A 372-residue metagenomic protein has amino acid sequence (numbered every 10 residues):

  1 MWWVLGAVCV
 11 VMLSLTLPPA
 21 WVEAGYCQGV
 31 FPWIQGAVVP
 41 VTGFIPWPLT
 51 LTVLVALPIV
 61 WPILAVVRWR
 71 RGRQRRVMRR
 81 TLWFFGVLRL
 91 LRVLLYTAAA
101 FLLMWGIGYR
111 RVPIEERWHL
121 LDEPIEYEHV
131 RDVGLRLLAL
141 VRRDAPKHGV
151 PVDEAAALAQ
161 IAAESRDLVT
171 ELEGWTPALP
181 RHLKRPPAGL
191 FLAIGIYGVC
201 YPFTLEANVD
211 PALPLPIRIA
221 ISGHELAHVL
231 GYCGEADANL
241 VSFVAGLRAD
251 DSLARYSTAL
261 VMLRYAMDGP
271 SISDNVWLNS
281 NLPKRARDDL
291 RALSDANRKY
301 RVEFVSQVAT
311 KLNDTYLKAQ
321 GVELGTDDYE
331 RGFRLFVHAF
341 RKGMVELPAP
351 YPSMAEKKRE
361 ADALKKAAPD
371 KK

Functional and structural regions predicted by a protein language model:
M1-V4: N-terminal membrane topogenic signal
V8-R70: Membrane-embedded alpha-helical segments of integral membrane proteins
E23-Q28, G106-V130: Alpha-helical transmembrane signal-anchor/signal-peptide segments
P46, R218-N239, F243-V244: Active-site recognition of the HExxH zinc-binding catalytic motif
L54, P58-V67, R80-E116: Transmembrane alpha-helices and immediately adjacent membrane-cytoplasm interface residues in multi-pass integral
V133-G134, C233-W277: Post-HExxH zinc-binding segment in Zn-dependent metallohydrolases
P146-P211, L215: Auxiliary, metal-adjacent structural segments of Zn-dependent hydrolase domains
A286-K372: Pan-zinc metallopeptidase signature
